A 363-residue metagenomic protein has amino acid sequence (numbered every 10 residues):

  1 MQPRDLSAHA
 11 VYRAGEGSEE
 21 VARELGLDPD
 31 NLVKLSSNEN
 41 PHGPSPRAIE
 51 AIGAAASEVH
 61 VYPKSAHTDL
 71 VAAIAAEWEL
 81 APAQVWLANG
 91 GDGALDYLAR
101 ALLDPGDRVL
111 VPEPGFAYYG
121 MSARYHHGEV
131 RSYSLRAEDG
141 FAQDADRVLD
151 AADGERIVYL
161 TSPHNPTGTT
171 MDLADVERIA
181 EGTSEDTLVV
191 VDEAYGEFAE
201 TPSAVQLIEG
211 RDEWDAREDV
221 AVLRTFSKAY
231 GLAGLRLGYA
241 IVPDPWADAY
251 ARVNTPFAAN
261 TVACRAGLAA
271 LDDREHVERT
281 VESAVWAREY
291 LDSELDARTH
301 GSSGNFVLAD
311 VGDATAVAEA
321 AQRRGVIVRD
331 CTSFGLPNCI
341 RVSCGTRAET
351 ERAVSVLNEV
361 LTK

Functional and structural regions predicted by a protein language model:
M1-V61, G154, P243: N-terminal "arm"/small-domain region of PLP-dependent enzymes with the aminotransferase-like
E50-N89, A287-Y290: Conserved N-terminal alpha-helix of the aminotransferase class I/II PLP-enzyme fold
H67-L70, P82-V109, G238: Conserved beta-loop-alpha segment that forms the PLP phosphate-binding cup at the N-terminus of a helix
A101-G154: PLP-dependent aminotransferase-like
A137-A199: Active-site phosphate-binding strand-loop segment of PLP-dependent enzymes
A174, R323, N338-K363: PLP-dependent enzyme catalytic core of the Aspartate aminotransferase-like
D219-E294, R298-H300: PLP-dependent aminotransferase class I/II
V285, E289-R324: Conserved PLP-binding catalytic core of the aspartate aminotransferase-like
